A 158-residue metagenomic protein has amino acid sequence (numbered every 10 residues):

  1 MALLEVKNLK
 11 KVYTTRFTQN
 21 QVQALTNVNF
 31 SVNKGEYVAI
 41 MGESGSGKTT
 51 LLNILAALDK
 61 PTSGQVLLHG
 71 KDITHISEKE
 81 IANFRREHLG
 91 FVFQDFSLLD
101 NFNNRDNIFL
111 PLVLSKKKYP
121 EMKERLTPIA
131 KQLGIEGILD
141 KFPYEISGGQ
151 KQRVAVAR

Functional and structural regions predicted by a protein language model:
A2-R158: ABC family nucleotide-binding domain
